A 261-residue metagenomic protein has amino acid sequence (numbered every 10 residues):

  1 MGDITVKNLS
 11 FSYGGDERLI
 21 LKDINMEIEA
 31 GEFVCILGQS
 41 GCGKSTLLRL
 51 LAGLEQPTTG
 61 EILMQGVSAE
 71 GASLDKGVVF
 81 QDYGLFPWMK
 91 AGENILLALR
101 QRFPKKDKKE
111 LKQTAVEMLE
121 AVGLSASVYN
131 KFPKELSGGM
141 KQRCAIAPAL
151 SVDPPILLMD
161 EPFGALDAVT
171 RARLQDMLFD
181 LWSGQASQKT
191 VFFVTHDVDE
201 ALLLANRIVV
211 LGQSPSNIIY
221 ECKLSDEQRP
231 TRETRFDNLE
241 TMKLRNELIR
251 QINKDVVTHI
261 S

Functional and structural regions predicted by a protein language model:
G14-G15, M89, E93-E110, A121-V122: ABC-type ATPase nucleotide-binding domains, specifically the catalytic core motifs of the NBD
L37-Q39: The feature captures the beta-strand-to-loop junction immediately N-terminal to the Walker
A52: Helix-to-loop junction immediately C-terminal to a conserved catalytic motif
G60-A72: Conserved ABC transporter NBD signature motif
D107-S127, F179-D180: Conserved ABC ATPase "signature" region
F132-L136, M140: Conserved ABC ATPase signature
